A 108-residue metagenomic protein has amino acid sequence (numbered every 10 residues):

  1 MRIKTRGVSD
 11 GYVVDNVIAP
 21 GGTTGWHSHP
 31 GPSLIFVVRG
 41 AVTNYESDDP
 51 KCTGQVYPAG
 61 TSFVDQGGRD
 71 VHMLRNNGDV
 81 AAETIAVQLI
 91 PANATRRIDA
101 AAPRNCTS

Functional and structural regions predicted by a protein language model:
M1-G25, V87: A short glycine-rich, His/Asp/Glu-containing loop-to-beta-strand
R6-V8, V17-P20, V42, S47-R69: Short acidic-glycine-tyrosine-enriched beta hairpin
G7-S9, S28-H29, F36, Q55-V56 (+1 more regions): Extracellular/periplasmic catalytic domains that process cell-envelope and extracellular macromolecules
S9-G11, S62, A82-T84: Flexible, surface-exposed loop/linker segments and immediately adjacent secondary-structure boundaries
G22-F36, P50: A short beta-loop-beta micro-motif enriched in histidine and acidic residues
I35, T61-F63, A94: Post-signal/leader-peptide non-cytosolic segments of secretory proteins
P58, G67-T95: Ligand-binding loop in jelly-roll beta-barrel domains
R97-S108: Short, low-complexity, Pro/Ser/Thr/Gly-rich segments in the mature regions of secreted, periplasmic
